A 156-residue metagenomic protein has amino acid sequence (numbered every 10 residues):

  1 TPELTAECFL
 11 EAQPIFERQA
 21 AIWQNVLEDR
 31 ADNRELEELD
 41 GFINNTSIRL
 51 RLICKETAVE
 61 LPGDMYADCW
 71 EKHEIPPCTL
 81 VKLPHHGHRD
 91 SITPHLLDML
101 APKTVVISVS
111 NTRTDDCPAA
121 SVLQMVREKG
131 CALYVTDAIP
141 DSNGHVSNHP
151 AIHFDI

Functional and structural regions predicted by a protein language model:
T1, E71, S121-Q124: Intrinsically disordered, low-complexity boundary segments flanking structured domains
T1-E60, C131-I139, G144-I156: Flexible, acidic/histidine-containing loops and adjacent segments that form or flank the divalent-metal
A21-P118: Active-site-proximal loop/helix segments of hydrolase catalytic cores
A101-T104, E128-L133: A short helix->loop->beta-strand "cap" motif at the edges of active sites that frequently abuts
C117-K129: Short, aromatic/basic amphipathic alpha-helical patches
